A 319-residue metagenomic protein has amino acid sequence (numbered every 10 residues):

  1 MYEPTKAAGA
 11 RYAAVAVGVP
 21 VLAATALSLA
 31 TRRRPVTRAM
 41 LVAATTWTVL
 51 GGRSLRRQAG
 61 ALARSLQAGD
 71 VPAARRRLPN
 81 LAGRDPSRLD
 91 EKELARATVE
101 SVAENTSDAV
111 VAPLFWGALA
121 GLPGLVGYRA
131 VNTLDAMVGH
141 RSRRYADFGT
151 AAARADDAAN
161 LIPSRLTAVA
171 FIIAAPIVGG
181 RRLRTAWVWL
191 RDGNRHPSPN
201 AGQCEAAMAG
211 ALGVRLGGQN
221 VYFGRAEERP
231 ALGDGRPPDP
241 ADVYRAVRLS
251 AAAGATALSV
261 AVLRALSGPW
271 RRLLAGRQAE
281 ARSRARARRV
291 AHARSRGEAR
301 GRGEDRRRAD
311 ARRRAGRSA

Functional and structural regions predicted by a protein language model:
M1-A319: Short amphipathic, positively biased membrane-proximal segments that drive organelle/inner-membrane targeting
